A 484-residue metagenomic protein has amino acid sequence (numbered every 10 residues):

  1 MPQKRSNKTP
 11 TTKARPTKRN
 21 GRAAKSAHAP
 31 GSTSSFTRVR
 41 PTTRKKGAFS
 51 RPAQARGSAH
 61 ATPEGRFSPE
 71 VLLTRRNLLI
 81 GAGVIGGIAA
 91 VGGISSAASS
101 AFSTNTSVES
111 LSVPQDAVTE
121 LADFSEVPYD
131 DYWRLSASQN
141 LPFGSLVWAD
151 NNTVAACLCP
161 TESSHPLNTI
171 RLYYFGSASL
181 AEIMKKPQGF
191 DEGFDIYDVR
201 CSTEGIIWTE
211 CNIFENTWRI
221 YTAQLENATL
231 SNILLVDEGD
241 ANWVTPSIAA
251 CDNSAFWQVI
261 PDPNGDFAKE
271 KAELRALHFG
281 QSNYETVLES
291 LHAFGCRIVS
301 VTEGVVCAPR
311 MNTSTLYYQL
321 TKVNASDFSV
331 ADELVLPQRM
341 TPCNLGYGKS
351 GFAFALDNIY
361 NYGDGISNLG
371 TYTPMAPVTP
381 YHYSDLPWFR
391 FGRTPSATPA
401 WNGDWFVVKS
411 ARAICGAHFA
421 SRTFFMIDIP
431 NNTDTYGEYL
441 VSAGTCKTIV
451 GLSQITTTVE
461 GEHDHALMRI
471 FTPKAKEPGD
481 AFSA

Functional and structural regions predicted by a protein language model:
M1-L73: N-terminal secretory signal peptides
L73-I85: N-terminal export leaders
V91-A117: C-terminal region of N-terminal signal peptides and the immediate post-cleavage residues of exported proteins
S107-N140, E162-K186, R219-V236, D266-S290 (+4 more regions): Surface-exposed loop/turn elements that mediate protein-protein interactions on large endomembrane-trafficking
N140-W148, D191-R200, D240-A249, L291-V301 (+3 more regions): Repeated scaffold domains used in trafficking and secretory/extracellular systems, primarily beta-propellers
P142-N216: Post-signal peptide N-terminal segment of secreted/secretory-pathway proteins
N151-E162, E204-C211, N253-I260, T302-T313 (+3 more regions): Short beta-strand elements that form the blades of beta-propeller/WD-repeat-like and other beta-sheet-rich scaffold
F194-D266: A generic tandem-repeat structural signature
